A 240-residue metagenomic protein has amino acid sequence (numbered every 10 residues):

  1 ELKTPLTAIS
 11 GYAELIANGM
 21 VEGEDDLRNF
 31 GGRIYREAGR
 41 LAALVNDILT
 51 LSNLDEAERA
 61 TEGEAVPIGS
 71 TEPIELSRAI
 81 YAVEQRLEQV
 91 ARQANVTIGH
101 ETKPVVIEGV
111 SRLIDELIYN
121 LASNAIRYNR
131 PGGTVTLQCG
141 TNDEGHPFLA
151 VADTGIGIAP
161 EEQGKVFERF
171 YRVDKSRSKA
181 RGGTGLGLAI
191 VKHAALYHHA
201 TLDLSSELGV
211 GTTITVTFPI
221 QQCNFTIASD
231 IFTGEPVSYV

Functional and structural regions predicted by a protein language model:
A17-D25, G32: Short acidic helix/loop segment immediately C-terminal to the autophosphorylated histidine in two-component histidine
R36-L41: Short alpha-helical segment of the dimerization/phosphotransfer core of two-component systems
E56-G69, T102, V106-R112: Conserved micro-motifs of the catalytic ATP-binding
G63-P67, E88-H100: Short conserved segments within the C-terminal catalytic ATPase subdomain
A125-I126: Short helix-loop "hinge" at the ATP-lid/N-box region of the Bergerat-fold HATPase_c
I158-R172: Short conserved segment of the HATPase_c
H199-A200: Conserved glycine-rich
